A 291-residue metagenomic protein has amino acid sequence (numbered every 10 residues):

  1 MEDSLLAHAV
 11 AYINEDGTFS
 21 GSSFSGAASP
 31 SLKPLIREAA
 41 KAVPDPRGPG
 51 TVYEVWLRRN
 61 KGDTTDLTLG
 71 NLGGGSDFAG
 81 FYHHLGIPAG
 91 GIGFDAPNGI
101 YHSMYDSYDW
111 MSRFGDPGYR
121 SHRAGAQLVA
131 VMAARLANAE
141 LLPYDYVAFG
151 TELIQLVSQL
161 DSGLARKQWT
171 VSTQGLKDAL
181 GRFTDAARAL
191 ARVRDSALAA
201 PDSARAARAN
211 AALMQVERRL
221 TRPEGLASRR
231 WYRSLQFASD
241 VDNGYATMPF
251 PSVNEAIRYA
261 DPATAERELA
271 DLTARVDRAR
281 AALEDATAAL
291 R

Functional and structural regions predicted by a protein language model:
M1-R291: Secretory-pathway/membrane protein signature
